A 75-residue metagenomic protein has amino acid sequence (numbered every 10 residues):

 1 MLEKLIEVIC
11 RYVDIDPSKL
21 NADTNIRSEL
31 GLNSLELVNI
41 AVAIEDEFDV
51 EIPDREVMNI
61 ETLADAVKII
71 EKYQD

Functional and structural regions predicted by a protein language model:
M1-S18, Y73: Thiotemplate assembly-line natural product biosynthesis machinery
E3, S18, V38, E61-A64: Residues in well-ordered alpha-helical elements
I6, D23, A41: Generic structural marker for isolated residues within well-ordered, non-membrane alpha-helices of soluble domains
I9, L20, I44, A66: Residue-level signature of catalytic and energy-coupling elements of molecular machines, predominantly ATP/GTP-dependent
Y12-G31, F48-N59: Phosphopantetheine carrier-protein modules
S28-D46: Phosphopantetheine-attachment site and its flanking helix in carrier
A41, E47-D75: C-terminal structural segments of small proteins and small subunits
